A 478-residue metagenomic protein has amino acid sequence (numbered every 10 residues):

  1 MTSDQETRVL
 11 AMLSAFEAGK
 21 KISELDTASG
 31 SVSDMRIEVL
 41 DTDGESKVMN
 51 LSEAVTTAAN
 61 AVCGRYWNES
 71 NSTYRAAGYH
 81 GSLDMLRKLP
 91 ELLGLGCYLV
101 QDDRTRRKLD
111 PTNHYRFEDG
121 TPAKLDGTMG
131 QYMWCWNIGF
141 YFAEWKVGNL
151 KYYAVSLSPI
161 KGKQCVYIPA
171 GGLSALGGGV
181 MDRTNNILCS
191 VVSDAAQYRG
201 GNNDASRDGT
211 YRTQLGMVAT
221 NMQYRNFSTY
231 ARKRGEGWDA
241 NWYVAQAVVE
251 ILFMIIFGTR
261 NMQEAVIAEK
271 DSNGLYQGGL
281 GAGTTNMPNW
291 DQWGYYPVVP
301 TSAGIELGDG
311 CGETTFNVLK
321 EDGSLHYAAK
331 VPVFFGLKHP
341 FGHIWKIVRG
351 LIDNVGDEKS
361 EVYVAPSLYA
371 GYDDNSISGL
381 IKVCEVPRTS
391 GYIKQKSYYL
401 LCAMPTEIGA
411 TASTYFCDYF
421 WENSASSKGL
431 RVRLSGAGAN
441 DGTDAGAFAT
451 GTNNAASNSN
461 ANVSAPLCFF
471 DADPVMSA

Functional and structural regions predicted by a protein language model:
M1-A28, D473, S477-A478: Short, intrinsically disordered N-terminal pre-domain segments
S29-D41, G336-K338: Short hydrophobic/aromatic-rich beta-strand motifs
R36-T57: Short, surface-exposed terminal/edge motifs of secreted or surface/virion proteins that either
A58-Y79: Intrinsically disordered, low-structural-confidence terminal and linker regions
G64, E269-S302, I344-D353, S376-A478: C-terminal, surface-exposed recognition/capping segments
L95-S158: Extended, Lys/Arg-enriched charged tracts that mediate electrostatic binding to polyanionic substrates
T128-G130, L157-H339: Short aromatic-cysteine micro-motif
N354-L368: A short, polar/charged loop-to-alpha-helix boundary motif
